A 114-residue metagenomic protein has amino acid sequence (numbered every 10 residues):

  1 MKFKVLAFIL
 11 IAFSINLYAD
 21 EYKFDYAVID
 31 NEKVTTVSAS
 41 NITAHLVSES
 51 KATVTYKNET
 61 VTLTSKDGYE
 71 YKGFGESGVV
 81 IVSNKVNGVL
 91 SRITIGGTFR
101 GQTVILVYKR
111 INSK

Functional and structural regions predicted by a protein language model:
K4-S14: Sec-dependent N-terminal signal peptides
F13-K23, L46, R110-K114: N-terminal helix-cap/turn-to-beta initiation motif at the start of protein domains
A19-V37, G73-G75: Tryptophan-anchored aromatic micro-motifs
V34-T62, S91-F99: N-terminal glycine/threonine-rich, aromatic-flanked beta-hairpin/loop signature
E49-T53, Y69-K114: Beta-sheet ligand-binding and adhesion/scaffold domains
